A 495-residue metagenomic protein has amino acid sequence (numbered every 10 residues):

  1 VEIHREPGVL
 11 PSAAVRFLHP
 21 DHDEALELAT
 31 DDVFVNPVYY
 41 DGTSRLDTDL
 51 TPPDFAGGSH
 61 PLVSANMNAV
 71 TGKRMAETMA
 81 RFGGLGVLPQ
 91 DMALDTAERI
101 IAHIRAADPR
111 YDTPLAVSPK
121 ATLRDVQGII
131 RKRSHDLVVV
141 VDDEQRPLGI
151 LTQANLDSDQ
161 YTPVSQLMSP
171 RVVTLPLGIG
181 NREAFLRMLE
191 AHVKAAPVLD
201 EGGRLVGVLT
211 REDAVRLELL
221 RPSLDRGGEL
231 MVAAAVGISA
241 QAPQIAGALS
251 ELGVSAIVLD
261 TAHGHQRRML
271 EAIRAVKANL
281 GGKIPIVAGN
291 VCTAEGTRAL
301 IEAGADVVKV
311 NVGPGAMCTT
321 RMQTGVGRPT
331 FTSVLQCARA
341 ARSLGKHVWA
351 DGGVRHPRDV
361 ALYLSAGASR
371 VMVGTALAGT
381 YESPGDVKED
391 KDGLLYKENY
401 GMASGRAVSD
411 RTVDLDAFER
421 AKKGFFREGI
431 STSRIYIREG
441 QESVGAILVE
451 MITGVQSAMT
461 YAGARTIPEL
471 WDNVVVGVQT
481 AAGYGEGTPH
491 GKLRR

Functional and structural regions predicted by a protein language model:
V1-Y39, V117, P176, A235 (+2 more regions): Alpha/beta catalytic cores of nucleotide-metabolism and tRNA/nucleoside-modifying enzymes
S44-M67, T96-H135, V140-D142, P147-A191 (+4 more regions): Bateman/CBS regulatory modules and CBS-like beta-alpha motifs in cytosolic regions of diverse proteins
P52-F55, A80, Q127-R131, L148 (+5 more regions): Surface-exposed amphipathic alpha-helices with a cationic face
G57-S64, R110-P114, R226-A235, K277-C292 (+2 more regions): Short beta-strand/loop segments at the ligand-binding rim of alpha/beta enzyme cores
R74-E77, P243-E251, I286, C292-V310 (+2 more regions): Catalytic cores of alpha/beta
R81-T96, V254-Q266, D306-T324, V354-V387: Glycine-rich phosphate-binding active-site loops on the catalytic face of alpha/beta enzymes
V87-M92, A116-V117, L137-V139, T174-P176 (+6 more regions): Catalytic beta/alpha-barrel core
M92-A102, V206-S223, Q241-Q244, A262-K283 (+3 more regions): Active-site-adjacent beta->alpha loops and helix N-cap segments on the catalytic face of soluble alpha/beta enzymes
